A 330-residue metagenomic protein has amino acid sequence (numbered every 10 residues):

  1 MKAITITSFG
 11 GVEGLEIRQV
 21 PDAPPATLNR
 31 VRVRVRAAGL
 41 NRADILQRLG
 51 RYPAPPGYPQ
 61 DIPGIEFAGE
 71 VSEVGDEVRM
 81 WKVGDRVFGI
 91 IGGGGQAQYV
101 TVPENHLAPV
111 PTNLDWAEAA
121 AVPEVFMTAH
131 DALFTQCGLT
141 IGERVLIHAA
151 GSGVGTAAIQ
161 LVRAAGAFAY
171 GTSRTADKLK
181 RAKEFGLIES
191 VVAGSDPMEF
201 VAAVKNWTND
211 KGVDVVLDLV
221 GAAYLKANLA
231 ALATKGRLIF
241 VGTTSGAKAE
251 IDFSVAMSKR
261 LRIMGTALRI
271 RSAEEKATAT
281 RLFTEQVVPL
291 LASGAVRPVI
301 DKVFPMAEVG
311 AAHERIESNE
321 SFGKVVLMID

Functional and structural regions predicted by a protein language model:
T7, V288, S293-K302, G310-D330: C-terminal capping/lid region of NAD(P)-dependent oxidoreductase domains
P21-G39, R51-G94: Glycine-rich beta-strand-centered segment in the early N-terminal region that forms part of a ligand/cofactor-binding
L46, M80, R86-A149, S195: NAD(P)H dinucleotide-binding glycine-rich loop of Rossmann-like/cofactor-binding domains, especially the beta1-alpha1
R86, R144, F168, G236-R237 (+1 more regions): Short glycine-centered segments of the SAM/dcSAM-binding site in methyltransferase folds
A120-S195: Mid-domain Rossmann-like dinucleotide-binding core that forms the NAD(H)/NADP(H) cofactor-binding site
A149-A150, V220, T243: NAD(P)H cofactor-binding loop motif with strongest signal on the N-terminal glycine-rich segment
P197-D210: Short amphipathic alpha-helix with an adjacent loop that forms part of the alpha/beta core around
A223-A295, M328-D330: Glycine-rich phosphate-binding loop and adjacent beta-alpha segment of Rossmann(oid) nucleotide-cofactor-binding
